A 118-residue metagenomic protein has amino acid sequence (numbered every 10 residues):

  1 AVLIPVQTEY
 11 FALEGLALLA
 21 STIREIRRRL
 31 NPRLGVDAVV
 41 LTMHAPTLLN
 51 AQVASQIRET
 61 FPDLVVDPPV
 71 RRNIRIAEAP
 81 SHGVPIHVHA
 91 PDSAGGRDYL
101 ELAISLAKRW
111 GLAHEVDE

Functional and structural regions predicted by a protein language model:
A1-I74: Conserved catalytic-core segment of NTP-binding enzymes
R24-R27, A103, A107: Generic structural signal for well-ordered alpha-helical scaffold segments
I57, Y99-L106: Hydrophobic "lid"/C-terminal helical patch of Rossmann-like NAD(P)-dependent dehydrogenase/epimerase domains
R71, A77, H87: Nucleotide phosphate-binding site architecture
P80-E101: C-terminal boundary of histidine-terminating zinc-finger modules
G111-E118: C-terminal helical "lid" subdomain and adjoining coupling/linker elements of P-loop NTPases
